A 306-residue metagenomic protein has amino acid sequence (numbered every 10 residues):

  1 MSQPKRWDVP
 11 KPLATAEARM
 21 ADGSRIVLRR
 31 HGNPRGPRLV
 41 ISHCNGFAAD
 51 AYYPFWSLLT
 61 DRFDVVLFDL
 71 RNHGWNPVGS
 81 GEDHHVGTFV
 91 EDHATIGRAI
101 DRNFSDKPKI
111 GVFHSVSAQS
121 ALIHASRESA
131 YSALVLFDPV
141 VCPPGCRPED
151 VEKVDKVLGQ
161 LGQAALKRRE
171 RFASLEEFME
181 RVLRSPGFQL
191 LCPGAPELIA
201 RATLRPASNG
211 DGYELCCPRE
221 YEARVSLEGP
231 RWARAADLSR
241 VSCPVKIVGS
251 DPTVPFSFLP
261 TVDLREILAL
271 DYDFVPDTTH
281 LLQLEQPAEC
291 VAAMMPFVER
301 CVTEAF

Functional and structural regions predicted by a protein language model:
M1-S42, D61-D64, D101-S105, E299-F306: Alpha/beta-hydrolase fold catalytic core
A21, L70-V112, V116, A292: Active-site loop/oxyanion-hole signature of alpha/beta-hydrolase fold enzymes
R29-V78: Conserved HGGG/HGGXW glycine-rich cap/lid loop of the alpha/beta-hydrolase fold
D106-E149: Conserved hydrolase catalytic core segment
A133-R171: Flexible "cap/lid" loop of the alpha/beta hydrolase fold
R169-T253: Alpha/beta-hydrolase
S239-T278: Conserved loop-alpha-helix segment in the C-terminal half of the alpha/beta-hydrolase fold that carries the catalytic
T278-P287, V291: Catalytic histidine-centered segment of alpha/beta-hydrolase-like enzymes
